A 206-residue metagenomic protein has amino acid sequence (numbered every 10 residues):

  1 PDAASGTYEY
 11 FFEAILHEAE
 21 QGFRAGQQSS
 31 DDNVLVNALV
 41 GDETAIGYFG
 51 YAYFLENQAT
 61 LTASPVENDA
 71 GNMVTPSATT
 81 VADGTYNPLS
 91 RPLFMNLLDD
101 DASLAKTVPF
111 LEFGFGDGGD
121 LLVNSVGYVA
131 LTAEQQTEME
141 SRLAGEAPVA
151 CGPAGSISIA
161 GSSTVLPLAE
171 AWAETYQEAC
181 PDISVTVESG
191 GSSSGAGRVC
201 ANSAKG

Functional and structural regions predicted by a protein language model:
P1-K205: Exported/periplasmic ABC-transporter solute-binding proteins
